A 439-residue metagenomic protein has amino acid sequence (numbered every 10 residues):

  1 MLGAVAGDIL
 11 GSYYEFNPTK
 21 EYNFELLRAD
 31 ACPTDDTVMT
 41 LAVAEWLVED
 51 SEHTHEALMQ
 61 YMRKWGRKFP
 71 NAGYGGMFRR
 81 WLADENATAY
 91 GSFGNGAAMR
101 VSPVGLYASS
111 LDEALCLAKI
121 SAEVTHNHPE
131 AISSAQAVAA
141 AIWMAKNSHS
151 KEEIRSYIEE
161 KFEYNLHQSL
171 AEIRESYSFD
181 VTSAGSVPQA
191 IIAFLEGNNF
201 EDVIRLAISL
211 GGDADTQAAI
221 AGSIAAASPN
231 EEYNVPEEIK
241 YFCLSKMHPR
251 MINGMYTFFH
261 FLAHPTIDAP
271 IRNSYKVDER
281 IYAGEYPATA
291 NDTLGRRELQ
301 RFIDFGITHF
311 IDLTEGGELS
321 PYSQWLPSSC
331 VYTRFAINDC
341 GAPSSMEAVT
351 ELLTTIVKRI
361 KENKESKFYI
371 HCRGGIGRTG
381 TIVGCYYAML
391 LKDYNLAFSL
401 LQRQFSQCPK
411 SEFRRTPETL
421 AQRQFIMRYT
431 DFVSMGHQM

Functional and structural regions predicted by a protein language model:
M1-A263: Structured, active/binding-site neighborhoods that engage oxygen-rich ligands
V43, I224, I382-Y387, Y429: Hydrophobic residues on the short alpha-helix immediately C-terminal to a glycine-rich phosphate/catalytic loop
L47, L262-A263, Q424-M439: C-terminal domain-closing interface element
Y61, Q189, E351, T355 (+1 more regions): Alpha-helical elements of Rossmann-like donor-binding domains used by nucleotide-donor carbohydrate transfer enzymes
H126, H309, H371: Histidine-centered active-site/metal-ligand motif
S223, T314-E315, C372-G374: Short secondary-structure boundary segments
I267-R272, V277-F368, A388-A421: Cysteine-based protein phosphatase catalytic domain of the PTP/DSP
K364-A388: A phosphate-binding catalytic loop at a beta-strand-loop-alpha-helix junction that coordinates phosphoryl groups
